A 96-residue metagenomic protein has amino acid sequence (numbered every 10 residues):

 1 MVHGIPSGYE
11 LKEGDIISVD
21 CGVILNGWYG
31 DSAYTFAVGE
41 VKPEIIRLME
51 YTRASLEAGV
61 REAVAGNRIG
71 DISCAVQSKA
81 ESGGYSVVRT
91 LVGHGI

Functional and structural regions predicted by a protein language model:
M1-I96: Active-site neighborhoods and metal-handling regions in enzymes and metal-associated proteins
